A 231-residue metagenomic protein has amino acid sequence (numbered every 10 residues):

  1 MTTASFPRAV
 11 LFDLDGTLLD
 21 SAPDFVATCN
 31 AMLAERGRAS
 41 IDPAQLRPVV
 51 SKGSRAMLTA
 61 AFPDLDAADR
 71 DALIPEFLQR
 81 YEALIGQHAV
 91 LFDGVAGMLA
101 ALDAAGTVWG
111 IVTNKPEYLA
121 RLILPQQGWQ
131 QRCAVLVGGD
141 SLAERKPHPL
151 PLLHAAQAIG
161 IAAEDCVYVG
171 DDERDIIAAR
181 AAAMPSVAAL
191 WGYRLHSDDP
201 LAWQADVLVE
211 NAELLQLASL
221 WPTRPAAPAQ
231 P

Functional and structural regions predicted by a protein language model:
T2-R8, A44, D103, E117 (+1 more regions): Asp-based, Mg2+/Mn2+-dependent phosphohydrolase catalytic module
T3-G97, D103-A105, Y118, Q126: N-terminal helical cap/lid subdomain that shapes the substrate entry/recognition surface in HAD-like hydrolases
D15, K52, D93, W109 (+3 more regions): Short glycine-rich loop/turn motifs that provide flexible caps or phosphate-binding loops at active sites
G16, I85-G86, I111, G139 (+1 more regions): Short, contiguous strand/loop micro-motifs
D20, A89, I111, A143 (+1 more regions): Residue-level marker of alpha-helix boundaries and capping positions
A39, V108, P185: Residue-level detector of anion-binding/catalytic polar loops
G94-M98, P151-H154: Well-ordered alpha-helical segments embedded in enzymatic catalytic cores
